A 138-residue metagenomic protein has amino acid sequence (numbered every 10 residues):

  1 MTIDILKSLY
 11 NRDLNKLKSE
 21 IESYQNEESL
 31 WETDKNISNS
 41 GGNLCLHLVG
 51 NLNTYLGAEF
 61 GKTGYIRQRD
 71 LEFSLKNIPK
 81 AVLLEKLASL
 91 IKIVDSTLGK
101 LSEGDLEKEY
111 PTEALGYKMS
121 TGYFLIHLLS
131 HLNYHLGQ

Functional and structural regions predicted by a protein language model:
M1-I5, G50-T97, D105-A114: Short, helix-capping/interhelical loops that line the mouth of catalytic, cofactor-, or ligand-binding pockets
D4-S8, S19-E22: Basic/aromatic DNA-contact patch characteristic of tyrosine site-specific recombinases
K7-N11, N15, E28-L71, T112-Q138: Short, contiguous alpha-helical
Y10, L14, I21, L87 (+1 more regions): Hydrophobic alpha-helical core bundles mediating ligand binding, dimerization, or RNAP-core interactions
S23-L30, T97-K108: Surface-exposed helix-capping loop/turn segments at secondary-structure junctions
